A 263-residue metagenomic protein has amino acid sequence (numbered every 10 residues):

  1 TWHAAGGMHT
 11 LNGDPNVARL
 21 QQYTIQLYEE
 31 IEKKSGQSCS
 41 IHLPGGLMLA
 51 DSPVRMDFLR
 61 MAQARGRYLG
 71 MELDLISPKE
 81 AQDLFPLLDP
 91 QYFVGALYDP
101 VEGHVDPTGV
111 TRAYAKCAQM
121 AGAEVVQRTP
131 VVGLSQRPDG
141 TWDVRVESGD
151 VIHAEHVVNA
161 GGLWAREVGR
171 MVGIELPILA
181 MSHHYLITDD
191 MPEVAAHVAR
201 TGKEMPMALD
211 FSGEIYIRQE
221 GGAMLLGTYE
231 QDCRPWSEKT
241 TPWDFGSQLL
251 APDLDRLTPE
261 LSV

Functional and structural regions predicted by a protein language model:
T1-W2: Glycine-rich FAD pyrophosphate-binding loop
G6-L84, S212-I217, G221-L225: Dinucleotide-binding Rossmann-like beta1-alpha1 core, especially the glycine-rich loop that anchors the ADP
Q37-M48, A62, P78, Q82-A121 (+2 more regions): Helix-loop-beta segment of a Rossmann-like dinucleotide-binding subdomain
S38-H42, P177-L179, A208: Short beta-strand
A96-H156, A160-E167: Helical element adjacent to the flavin cofactor pocket in flavoenzyme catalytic cores
G133-S135, R145, V151, P177 (+2 more regions): Well-ordered beta-strand positions
D150-E204: Central helical "cap/lid" subdomain
I174-E175, M191-V263: Active-site lid/adjacent beta-loop-alpha segment flanking the redox-cofactor pocket in flavoenzymes
